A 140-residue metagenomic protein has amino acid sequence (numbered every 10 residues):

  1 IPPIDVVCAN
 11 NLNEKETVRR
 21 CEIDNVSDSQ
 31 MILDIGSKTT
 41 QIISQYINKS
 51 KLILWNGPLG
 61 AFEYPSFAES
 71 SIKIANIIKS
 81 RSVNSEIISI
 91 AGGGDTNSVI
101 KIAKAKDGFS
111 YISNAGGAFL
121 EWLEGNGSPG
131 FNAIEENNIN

Functional and structural regions predicted by a protein language model:
I1-N140: Active-site loop-to-helix "anion-binding N-cap" substructures in soluble metabolic enzymes
